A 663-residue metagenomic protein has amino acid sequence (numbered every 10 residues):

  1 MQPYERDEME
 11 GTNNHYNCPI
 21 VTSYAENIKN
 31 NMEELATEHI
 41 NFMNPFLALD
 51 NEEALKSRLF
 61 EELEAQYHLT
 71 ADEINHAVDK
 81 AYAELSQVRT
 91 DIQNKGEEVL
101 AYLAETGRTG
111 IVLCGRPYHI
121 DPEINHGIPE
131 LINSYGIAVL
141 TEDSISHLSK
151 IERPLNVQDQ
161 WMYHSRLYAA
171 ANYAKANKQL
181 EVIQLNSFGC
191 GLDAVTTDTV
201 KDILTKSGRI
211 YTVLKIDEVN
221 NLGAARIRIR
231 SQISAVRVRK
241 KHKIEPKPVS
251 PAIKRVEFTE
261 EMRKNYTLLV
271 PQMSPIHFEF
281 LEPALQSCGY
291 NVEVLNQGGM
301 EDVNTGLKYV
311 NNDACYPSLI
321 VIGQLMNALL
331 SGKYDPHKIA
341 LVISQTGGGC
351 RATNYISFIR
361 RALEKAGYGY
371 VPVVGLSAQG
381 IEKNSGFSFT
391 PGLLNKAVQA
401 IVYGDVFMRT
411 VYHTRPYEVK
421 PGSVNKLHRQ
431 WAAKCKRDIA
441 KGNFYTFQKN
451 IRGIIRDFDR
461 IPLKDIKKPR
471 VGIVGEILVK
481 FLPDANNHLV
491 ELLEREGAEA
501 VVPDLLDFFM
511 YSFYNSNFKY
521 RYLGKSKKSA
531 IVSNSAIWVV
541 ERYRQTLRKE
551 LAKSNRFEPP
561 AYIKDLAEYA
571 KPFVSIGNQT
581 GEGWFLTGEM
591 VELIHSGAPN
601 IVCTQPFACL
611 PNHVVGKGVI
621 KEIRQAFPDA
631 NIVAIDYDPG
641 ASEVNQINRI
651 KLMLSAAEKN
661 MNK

Functional and structural regions predicted by a protein language model:
M1-K663: An N-terminal assembly and electron-transfer interface module characteristic of large anaerobic redox and radical
